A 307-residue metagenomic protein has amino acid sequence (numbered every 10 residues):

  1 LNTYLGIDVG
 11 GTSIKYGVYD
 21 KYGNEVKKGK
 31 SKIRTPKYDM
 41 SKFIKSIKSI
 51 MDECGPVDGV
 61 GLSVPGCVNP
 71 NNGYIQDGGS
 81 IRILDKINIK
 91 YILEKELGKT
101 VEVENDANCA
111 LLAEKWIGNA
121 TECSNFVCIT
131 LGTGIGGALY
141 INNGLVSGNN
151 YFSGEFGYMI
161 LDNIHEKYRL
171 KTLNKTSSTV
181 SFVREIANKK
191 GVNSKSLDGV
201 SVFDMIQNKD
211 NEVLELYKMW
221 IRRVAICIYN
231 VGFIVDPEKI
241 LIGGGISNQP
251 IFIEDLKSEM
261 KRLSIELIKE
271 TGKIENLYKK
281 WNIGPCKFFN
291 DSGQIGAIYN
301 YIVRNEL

Functional and structural regions predicted by a protein language model:
L1-G59, P70-N72, K95-K99, W116-G118 (+2 more regions): ATP-binding/phosphotransfer module of carbohydrate and carboxylate kinases, centering on a glycine-rich
G6, G61, E104, L112: Generic enzyme active-site microenvironment
E25, I75, L145-V146: Hydrophobic "anchor" residues
K32-T35, I83, F152-E155: A short acidic/small-residue loop/turn micro-motif
D58, V64, N71, I141-N142: A cytosolic small-molecule/anion-sensing beta-strand core signal
G73-K86: A charged helix-plus-loop insertion that forms the helical arch/lid used to bind and gate nucleic-acid substrates
V101-A107: General beta-strand structural signal in soluble alpha/beta enzymes
T121-T176: Glycine-rich phosphate-binding loop of actin/hexokinase-like ATP-binding domains
